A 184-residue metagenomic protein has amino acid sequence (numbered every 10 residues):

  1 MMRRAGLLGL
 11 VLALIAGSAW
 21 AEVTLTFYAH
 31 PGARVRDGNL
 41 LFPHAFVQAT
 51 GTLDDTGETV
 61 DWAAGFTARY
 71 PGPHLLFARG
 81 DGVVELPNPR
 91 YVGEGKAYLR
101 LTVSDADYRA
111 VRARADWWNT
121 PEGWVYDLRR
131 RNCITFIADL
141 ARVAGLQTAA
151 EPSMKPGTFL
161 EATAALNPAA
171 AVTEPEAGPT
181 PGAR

Functional and structural regions predicted by a protein language model:
M1-L8: Bacterial N-terminal signal peptides that target proteins for export
A16-S18: N-terminal signal peptide c-region/cleavage motif recognized by signal peptidases
E22-A97: Glycine-rich catalytic cores of cysteine/serine-nucleophile enzymes that process amide/ester linkages in cell-envelope
V23, A33-V35, R112-R184: Activation targets extended, charge/polar-rich intrinsically disordered C-terminal tails
Y70, T102-D107, R130-N132, T158: Solvent-exposed, flexible loop/coil residues
L76-D127: Mid-length scaffold segments of soluble, non-membrane domains
